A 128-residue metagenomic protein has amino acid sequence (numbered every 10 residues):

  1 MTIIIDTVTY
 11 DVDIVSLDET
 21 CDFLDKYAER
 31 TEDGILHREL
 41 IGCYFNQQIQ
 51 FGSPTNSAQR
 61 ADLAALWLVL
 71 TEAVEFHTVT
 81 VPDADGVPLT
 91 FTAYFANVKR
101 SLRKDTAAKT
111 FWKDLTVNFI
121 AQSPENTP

Functional and structural regions predicted by a protein language model:
M1-P128: Extracellular/virion structural assembly segments
